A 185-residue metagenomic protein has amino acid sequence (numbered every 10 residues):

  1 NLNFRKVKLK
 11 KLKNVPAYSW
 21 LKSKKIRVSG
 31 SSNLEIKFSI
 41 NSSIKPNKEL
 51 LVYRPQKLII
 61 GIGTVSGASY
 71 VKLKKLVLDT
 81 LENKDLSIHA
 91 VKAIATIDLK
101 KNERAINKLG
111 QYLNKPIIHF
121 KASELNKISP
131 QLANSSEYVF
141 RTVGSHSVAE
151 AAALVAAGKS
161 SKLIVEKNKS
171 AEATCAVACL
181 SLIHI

Functional and structural regions predicted by a protein language model:
N1-K101, A105, A178: Conserved mixed alpha/beta catalytic, RNA-binding, or beta-rich assembly cores of soluble enzyme, regulatory
F38, I118-K121, L163-K167, V177: General beta-strand structural signal in soluble alpha/beta enzymes
I97, I106-S147: Long, charge-dense
S123-L125, K169, S181: Short, solvent-exposed coil/turn elements at secondary-structure transition points
L132-E172: Internal helix-turn-beta structural module
T174-L180: Short, amphipathic C-terminal "tail helix"
I183-I185: Conserved small/polar residues in nucleotide/adenosyl-binding loops
